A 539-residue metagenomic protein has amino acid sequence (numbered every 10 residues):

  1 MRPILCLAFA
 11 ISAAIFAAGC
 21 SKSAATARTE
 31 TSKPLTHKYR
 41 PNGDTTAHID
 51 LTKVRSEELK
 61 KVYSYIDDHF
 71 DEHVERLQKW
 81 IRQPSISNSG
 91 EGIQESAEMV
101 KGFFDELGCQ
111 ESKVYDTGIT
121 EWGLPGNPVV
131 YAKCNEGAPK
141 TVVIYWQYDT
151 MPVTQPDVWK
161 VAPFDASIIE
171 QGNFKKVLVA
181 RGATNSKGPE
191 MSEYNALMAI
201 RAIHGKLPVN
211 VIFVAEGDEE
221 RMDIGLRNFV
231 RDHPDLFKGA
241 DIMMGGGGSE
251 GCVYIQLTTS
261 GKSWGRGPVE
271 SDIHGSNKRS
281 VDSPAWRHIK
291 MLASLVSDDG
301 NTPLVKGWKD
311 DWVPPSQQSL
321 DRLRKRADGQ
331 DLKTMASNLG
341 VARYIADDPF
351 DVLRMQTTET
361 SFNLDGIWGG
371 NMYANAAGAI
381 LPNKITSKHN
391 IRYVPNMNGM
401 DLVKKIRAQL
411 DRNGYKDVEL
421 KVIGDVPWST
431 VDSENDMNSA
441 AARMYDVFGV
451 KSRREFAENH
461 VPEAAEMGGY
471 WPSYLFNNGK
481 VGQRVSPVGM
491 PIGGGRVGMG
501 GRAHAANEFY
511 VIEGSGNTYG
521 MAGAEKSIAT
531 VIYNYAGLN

Functional and structural regions predicted by a protein language model:
F16-G19: C-terminal motif of bacterial Sec signal peptides marking the signal peptidase cleavage site
A24-G92, Q110: N-terminal hydrophobic or amphipathic helices/low-complexity stretches enriched in small/hydrophobic/Pro/Gly
I49, Q256-S260, W264-P268, H288 (+3 more regions): Zn-dependent metallopeptidase/amidohydrolase metal-coordination segment
R76, I86-K140, D165-A166: A non-catalytic alpha/beta surface segment that caps or lines the substrate-entry region of metallo-dependent hydrolase
P139-I212: Active-site metal-coordination/substrate-binding segment of hydrolases, especially metallo-dependent peptidases
G182-D347, D351-T360, H504, E508-A524: Fold-level recognition of mixed alpha/beta catalytic cores in primary-metabolism enzymes, strongest
F350-A379, N383, N390: A structural supersecondary motif
I391-Y393, E419-N438, N459-G468, P472: A short beta-alpha structural unit
